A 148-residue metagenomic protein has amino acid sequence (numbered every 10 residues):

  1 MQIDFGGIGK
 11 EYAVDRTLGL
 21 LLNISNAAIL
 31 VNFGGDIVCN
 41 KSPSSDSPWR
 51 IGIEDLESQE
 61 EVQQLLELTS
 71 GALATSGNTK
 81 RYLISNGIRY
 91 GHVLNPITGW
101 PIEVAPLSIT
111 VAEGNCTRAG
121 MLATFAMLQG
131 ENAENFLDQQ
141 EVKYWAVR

Functional and structural regions predicted by a protein language model:
M1-R148: Mature catalytic core of soluble alpha/beta enzymes
